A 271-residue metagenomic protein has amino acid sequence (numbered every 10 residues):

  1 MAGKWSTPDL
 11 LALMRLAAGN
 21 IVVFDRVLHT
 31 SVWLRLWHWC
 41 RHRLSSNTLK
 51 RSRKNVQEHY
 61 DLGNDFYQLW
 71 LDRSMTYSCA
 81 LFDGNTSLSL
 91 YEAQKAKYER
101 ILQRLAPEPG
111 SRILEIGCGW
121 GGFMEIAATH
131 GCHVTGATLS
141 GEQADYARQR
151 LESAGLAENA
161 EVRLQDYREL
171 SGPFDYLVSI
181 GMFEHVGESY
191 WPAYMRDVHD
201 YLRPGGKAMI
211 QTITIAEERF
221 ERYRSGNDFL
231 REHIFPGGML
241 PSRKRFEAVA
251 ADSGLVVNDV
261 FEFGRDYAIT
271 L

Functional and structural regions predicted by a protein language model:
M1-W70: N-terminal auxiliary segments of SAM/dcSAM-dependent transferases
P109-G117: Conserved class I S-adenosyl-L-methionine
W120-G131: Conserved SAM-binding loop of SAM-dependent methyltransferases across substrates and taxa, primarily the Class I
A154-Y167: Conserved SAM-binding strand-loop segment of SAM-dependent methyltransferases
R168-L177: A short acidic, Gly/Pro-enriched loop at the edge of an enzyme's catalytic core that lines a small-molecule cofactor
P192-G205: A short glycine-rich, Lys/Arg-flanked "PGG" loop and its adjoining helix->strand segment in the class I
G205-I213: Conserved beta-strand signature within the Rossmann-like core of class I S-adenosyl-L-methionine
T214-L271: Substrate-binding/catalytic lobe of Class I Rossmann-like enzymes that use SAM or dcSAM, i.e., the mid-to-C-terminal
